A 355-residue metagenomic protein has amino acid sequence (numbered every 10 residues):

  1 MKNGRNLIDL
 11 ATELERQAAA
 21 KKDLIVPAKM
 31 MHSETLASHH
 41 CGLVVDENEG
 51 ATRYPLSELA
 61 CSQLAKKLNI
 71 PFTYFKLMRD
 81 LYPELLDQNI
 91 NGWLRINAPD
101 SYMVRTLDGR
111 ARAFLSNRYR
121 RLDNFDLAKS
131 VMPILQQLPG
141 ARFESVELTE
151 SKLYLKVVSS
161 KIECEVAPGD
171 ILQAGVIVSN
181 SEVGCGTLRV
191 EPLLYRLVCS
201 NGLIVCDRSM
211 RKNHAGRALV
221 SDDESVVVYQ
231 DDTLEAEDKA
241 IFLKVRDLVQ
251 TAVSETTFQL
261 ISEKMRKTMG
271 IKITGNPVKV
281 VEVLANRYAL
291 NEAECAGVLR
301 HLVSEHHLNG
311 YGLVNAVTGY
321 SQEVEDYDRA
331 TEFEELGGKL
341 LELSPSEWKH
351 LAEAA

Functional and structural regions predicted by a protein language model:
M1-Q88, S145-T149, S160-A355: Intrinsically disordered, low-complexity regions enriched in serine/threonine
A51, P55, F114-L122: Generic amphipathic alpha-helical segments used as scaffolds and interaction surfaces in large, multi-domain proteins
E84-A98: An N-terminal amphipathic alpha-helical segment
R95-R118: A short, surface-exposed helix-loop junction/capping segment
S101, K152-Y154: A generic structural signal for beta-strand entry/edge sites
N117-A141: Amphipathic alpha-helical segments
K129-P133, L153, G169: Short linear motifs at secondary-structure transitions and domain/linker junctions
Y154-S160: A short beta-strand motif that forms the metal-chelation/ATP-contact edge of phosphoryl-transfer active sites
